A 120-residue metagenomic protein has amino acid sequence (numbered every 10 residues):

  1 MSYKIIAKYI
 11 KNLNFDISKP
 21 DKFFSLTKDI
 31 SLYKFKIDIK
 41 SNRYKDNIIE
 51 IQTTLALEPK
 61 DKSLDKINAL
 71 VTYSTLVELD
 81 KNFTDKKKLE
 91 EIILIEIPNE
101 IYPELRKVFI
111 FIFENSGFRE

Functional and structural regions predicted by a protein language model:
M1-E120: N-terminal intrinsically disordered, cationic/polar leader segments that include organellar targeting peptides
